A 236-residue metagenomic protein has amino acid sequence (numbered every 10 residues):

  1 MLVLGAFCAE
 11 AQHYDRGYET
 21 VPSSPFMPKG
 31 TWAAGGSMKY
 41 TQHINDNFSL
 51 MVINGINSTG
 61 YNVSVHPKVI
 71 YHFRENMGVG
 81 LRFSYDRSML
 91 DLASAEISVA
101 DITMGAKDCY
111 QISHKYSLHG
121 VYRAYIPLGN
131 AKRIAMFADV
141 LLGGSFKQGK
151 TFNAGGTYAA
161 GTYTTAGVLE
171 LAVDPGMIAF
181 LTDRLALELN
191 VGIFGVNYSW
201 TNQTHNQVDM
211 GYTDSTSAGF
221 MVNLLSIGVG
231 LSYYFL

Functional and structural regions predicted by a protein language model:
L2-E10: Hydrophobic h-region of N-terminal signal peptides that target proteins for export in Gram-negative bacteria
A11-Y71, N223-L236: Short glycine/proline- and aromatic-enriched beta-strand/turn motifs that initiate or cap beta-hairpins
T20-P25, G55, V65, R82-Y85 (+6 more regions): Transmembrane beta-barrel domains of bacterial outer-membrane proteins
G30-W32, T59-V65, I112-L118, I134 (+2 more regions): Residues that define the transmembrane beta-barrel architecture of outer-membrane proteins
M38-Q42, K68-G156, V222-L236: Gram-negative (and chloroplast) outer-membrane scaffold detector with strong preference for beta-barrel transmembrane
L50-G55, I102-Q111, G156-Y163, T213-G219: Extracellular loop and loop/strand-boundary signature of outer-membrane beta-barrel proteins
S88-L90, G176-L236: Predominantly the C-terminal beta-signal and adjacent terminal strand-loop region of outer-membrane beta-barrel
G129, R133-L189, I193: A charged, solvent-exposed segment within the mature domains of Sec-exported extracytoplasmic proteins
